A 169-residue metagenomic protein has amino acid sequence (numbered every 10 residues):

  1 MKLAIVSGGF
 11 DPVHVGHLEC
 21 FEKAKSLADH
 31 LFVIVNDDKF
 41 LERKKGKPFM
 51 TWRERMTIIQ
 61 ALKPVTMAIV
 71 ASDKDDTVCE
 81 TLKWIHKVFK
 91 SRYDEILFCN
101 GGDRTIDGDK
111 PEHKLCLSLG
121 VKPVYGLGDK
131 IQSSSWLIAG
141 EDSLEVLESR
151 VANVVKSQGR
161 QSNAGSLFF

Functional and structural regions predicted by a protein language model:
M1-F169: Nucleotidyltransferase catalytic core that binds NTPs
